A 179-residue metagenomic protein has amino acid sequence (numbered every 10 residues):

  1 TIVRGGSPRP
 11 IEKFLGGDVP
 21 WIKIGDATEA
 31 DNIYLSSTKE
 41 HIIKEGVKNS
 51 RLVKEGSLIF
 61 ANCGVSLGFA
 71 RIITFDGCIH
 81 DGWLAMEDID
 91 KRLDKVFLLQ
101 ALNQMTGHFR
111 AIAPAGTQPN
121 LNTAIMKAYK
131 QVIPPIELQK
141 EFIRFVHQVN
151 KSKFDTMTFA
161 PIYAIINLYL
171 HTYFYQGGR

Functional and structural regions predicted by a protein language model:
T1-E12, G25-E55: Sequence-specific dsDNA recognition surfaces
T1-P8, D18, A128, V132-R179: Non-catalytic DNA-recognition/assembly elements of restriction-modification systems
R9-G16, A113-A115: Short coil/turn segments at secondary-structure boundaries
K23-G25, E40-N103: A short beta-sheet element
K54-E55, L93-Q100, A124, E137-R144 (+1 more regions): Generic recognition of stable, solvent-exposed alpha-helical segments in well-folded globular domains
C63, G77-L84, A115-K140: A short glycine-rich beta-alpha junction/loop motif
L102-T106, R110, N150: Short amphipathic alpha-helical signal-transduction/dimerization elements
